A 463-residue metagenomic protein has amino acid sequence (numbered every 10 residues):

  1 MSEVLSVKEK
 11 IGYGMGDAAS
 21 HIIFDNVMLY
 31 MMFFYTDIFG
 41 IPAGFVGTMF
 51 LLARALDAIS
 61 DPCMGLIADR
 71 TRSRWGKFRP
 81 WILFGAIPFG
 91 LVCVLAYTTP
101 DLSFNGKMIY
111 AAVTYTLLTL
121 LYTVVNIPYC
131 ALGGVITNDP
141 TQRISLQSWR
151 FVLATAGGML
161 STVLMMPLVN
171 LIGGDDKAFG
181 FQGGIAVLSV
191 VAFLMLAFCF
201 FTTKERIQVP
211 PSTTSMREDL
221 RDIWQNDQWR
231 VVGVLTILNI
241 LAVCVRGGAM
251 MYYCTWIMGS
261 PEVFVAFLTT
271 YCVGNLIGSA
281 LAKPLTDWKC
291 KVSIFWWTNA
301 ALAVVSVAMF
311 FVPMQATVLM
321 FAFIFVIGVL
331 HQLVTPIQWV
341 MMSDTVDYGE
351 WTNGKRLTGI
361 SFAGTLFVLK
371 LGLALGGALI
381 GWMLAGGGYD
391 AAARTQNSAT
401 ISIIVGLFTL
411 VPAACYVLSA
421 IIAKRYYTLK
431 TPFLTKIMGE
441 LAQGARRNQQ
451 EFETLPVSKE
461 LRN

Functional and structural regions predicted by a protein language model:
S2-N463: Membrane-embedded alpha-helical bundles of multi-pass transporters/translocases, especially carrier/permease families
